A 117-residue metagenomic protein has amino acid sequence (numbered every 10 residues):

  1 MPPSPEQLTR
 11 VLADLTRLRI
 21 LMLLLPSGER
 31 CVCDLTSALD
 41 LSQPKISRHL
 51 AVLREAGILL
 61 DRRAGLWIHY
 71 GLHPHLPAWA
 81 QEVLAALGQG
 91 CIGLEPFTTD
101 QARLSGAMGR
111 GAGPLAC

Functional and structural regions predicted by a protein language model:
P3-S4, A78-C117: Amphipathic alpha-helical dimerization/coiled-coil segments that flank or bridge DNA-binding/regulatory modules
P3-S42, W67-L76: N-terminal helix-turn-helix DNA-binding core of bacterial DNA-binding proteins
R10, R19-M22, R54, L60 (+1 more regions): A cross-family signal for key residues in well-ordered alpha-helices that form functional helical elements
L15-L18, R30, L59, G93 (+1 more regions): A general structural signal for well-ordered secondary-structure junctions
S37, R48, R54-E55: Alpha-helical residues within the helix-turn-helix
K45: Residues in the helix-turn-helix
E55-A64, G71: Beta-hairpin "wing" of winged helix-turn-helix
